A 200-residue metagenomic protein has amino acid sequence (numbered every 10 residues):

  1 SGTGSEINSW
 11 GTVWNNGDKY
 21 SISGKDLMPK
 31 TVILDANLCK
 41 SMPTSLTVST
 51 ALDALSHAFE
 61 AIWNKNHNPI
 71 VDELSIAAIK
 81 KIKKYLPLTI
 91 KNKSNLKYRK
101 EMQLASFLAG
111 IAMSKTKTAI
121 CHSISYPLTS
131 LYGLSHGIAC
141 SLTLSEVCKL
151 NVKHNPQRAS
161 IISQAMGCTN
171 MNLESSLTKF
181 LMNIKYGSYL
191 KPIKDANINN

Functional and structural regions predicted by a protein language model:
S1-P69, R158-I161: A glycine/threonine-rich phosphate-anchoring loop and its flanking beta-alpha core in nucleotide/phosphate-binding
S5-N8, S49, D53, H57 (+5 more regions): Residues on a specific face of well-ordered alpha-helices
M28, L46-D53, P69-K80, T118 (+4 more regions): Alpha-helix N-cap/helix-start motif at coil-to-helix transitions, marked by capping-box chemistry
S41-M42, G110-S114, P127-L134: A short glycine/serine-rich beta->alpha loop
H57-N64, K80, K84-L88, F107-L108 (+2 more regions): Short glycine/serine- and small hydrophobic-enriched flexible loop segments
L74-S125: Oxyanion-binding "anion nests"
S130-I198: Gly/Pro-rich interdomain helix-loop hinge
